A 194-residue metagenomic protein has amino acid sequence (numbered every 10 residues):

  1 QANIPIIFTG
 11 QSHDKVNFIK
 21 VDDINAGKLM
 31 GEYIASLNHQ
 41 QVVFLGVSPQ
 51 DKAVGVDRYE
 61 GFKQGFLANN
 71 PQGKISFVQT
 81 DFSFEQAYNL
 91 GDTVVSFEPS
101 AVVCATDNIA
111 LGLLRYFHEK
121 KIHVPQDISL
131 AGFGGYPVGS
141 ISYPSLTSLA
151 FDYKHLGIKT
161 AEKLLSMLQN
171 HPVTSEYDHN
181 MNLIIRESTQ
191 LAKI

Functional and structural regions predicted by a protein language model:
A2-I194: Bacterial carbohydrate/catabolite-sensing allosteric modules
